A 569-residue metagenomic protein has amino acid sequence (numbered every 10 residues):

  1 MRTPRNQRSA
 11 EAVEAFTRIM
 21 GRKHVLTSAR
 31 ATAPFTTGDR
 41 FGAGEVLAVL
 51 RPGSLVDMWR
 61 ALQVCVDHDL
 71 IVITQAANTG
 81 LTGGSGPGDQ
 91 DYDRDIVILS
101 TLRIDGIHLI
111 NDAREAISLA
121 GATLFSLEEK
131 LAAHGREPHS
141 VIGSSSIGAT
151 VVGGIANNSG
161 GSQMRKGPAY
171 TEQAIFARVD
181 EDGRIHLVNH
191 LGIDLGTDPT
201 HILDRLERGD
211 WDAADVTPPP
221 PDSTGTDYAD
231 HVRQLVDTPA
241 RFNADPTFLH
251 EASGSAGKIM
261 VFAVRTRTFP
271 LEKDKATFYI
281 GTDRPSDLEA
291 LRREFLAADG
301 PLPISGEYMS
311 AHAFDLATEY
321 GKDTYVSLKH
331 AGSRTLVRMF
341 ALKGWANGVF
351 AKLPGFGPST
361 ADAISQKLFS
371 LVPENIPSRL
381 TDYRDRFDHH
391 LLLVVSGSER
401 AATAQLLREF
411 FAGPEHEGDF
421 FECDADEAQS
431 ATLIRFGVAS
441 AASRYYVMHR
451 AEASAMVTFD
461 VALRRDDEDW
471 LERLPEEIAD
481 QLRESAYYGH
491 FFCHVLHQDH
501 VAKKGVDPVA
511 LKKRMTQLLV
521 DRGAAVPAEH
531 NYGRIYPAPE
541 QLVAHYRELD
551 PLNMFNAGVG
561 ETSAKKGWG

Functional and structural regions predicted by a protein language model:
R2-N6, M20, G38-A48, L70 (+5 more regions): Conserved glycine-rich FAD pyrophosphate-binding loop
A15-T36: Conserved oxyanion/phosphate-binding beta-strand-loop segments in alpha/beta enzyme cores
F16, C65, Q498: Residue-level signal for inorganic ion chemistry
H24-A29, R51-P52, V72-A76, G83 (+9 more regions): General beta-strand structural signal in soluble alpha/beta enzymes
A29-I104, S118, P138-H139: Glycine-rich N-terminal segment of FAD-binding domains in flavoprotein oxidoreductases, spanning the beta-loop-helix
D89-I104, I110-T150: Anion-binding (especially nucleotide phosphate/pyrophosphate-binding) glycine-rich loop and adjoining beta-alpha core
H108, F125, A132-D287: FAD-binding subdomain of flavoenzyme oxidoreductases
H250, M260, R265, A276-D283 (+5 more regions): C-terminal cap/substrate-recognition region of VAO/PCMH-type FAD-linked oxidoreductases
